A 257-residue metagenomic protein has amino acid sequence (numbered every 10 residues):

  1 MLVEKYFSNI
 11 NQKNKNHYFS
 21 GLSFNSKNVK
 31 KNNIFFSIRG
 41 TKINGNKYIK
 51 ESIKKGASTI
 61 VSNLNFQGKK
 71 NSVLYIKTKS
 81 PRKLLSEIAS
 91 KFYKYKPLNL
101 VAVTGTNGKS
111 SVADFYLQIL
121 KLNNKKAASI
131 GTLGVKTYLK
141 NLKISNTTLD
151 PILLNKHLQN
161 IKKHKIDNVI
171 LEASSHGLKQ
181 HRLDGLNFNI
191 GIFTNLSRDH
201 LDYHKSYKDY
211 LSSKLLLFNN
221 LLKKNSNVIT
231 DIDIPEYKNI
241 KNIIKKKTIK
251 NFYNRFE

Functional and structural regions predicted by a protein language model:
M1-E87, P235: N-terminal leader/targeting and accessory segments in enzymes
K13-L22, K83-S86, L149-I152, L171-H176 (+1 more regions): Short gly/ser/thr-rich secondary-structure transition/capping motifs
N33, S52, I88, V103 (+6 more regions): Residue-level signal for inorganic ion chemistry
S62, F66-N71, K162-D167, A173 (+2 more regions): Acidic, Mg2+-coordinating active-site environments of NTP-dependent enzymes
Y75-I76, N141-T148, S206-K208: Short glycine-enriched, charge-decorated loop/helix-capping segments at active-site entrances that position
A89-V135, K140: Walker A (P-loop) phosphate-binding motif
G131-H157: P-loop NTPase switch/communication element
